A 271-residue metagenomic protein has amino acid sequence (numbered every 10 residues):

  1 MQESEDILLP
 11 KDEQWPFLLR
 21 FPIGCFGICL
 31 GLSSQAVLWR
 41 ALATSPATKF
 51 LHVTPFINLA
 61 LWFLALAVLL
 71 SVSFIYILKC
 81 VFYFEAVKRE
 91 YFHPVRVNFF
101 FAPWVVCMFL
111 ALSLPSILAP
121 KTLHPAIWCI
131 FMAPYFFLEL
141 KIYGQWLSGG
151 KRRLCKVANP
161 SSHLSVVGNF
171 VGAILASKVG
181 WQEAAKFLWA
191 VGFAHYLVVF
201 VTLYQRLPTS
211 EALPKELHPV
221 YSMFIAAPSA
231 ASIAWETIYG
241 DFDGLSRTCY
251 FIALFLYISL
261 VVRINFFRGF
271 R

Functional and structural regions predicted by a protein language model:
E3-A41, N58, W62-A65, F84-L112 (+5 more regions): Juxtamembrane helix-loop boundaries in multi-pass membrane proteins
A36, R40, S71, I75-L78 (+5 more regions): Membrane-water interface at transmembrane helix exits
W39-V53, I77-V87: Membrane-interface helix-loop junction between the first two transmembrane segments
L42-F56, L114-L123, L175-K186, E236-S246: Helix-coil boundary and interhelical linker segments in multi-pass alpha-helical membrane proteins
A60-L69, T122-F137, A185-Y196, L245-F255: Structural signature of hydrophobic alpha-helical transmembrane segments
L69-F82, Y135-I142, Y196-L203, I258-I264: Membrane-water interface of transmembrane alpha-helices
A111-S116, L123-A126, I130-W146, K178-V179 (+1 more regions): Cytoplasm-facing ends of alpha-helical transmembrane segments in multi-pass membrane proteins
S161-I264: Generic multipass alpha-helical transmembrane bundles of integral membrane proteins
